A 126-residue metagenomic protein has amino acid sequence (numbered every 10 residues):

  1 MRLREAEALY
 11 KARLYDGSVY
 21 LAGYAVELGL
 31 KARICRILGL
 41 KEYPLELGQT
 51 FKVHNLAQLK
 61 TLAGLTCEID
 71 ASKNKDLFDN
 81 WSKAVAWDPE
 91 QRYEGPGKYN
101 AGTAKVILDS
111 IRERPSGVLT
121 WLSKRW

Functional and structural regions predicted by a protein language model:
M1-W126: Terminal alpha-helical segments
